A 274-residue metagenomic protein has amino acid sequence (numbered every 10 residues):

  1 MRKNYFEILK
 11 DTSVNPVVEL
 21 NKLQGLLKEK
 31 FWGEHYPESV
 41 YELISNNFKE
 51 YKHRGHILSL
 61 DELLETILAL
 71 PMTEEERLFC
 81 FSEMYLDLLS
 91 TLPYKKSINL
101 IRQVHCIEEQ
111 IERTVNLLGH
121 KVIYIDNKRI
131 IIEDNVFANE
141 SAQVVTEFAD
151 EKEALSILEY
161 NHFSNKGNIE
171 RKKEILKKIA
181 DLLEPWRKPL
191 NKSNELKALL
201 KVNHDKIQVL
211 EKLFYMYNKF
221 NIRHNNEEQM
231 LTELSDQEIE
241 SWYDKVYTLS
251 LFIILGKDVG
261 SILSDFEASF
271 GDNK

Functional and structural regions predicted by a protein language model:
M1-T114: Charged interaction/catalytic cores of defense and host-pathogen modules
T66, L70-T73, T91, F163-G167 (+2 more regions): Surface-exposed polar/charged interaction patches
E76-L92, D181-P185, D244-G256: Short, hydrophobic/amphipathic alpha-helical patches that form generic packing surfaces within helical domains
Y85-L155, N161: Helix-loop junctions and short alpha-helical segments
N99, K166-E174, D205, E238: Conserved aromatic-histidine-acidic binding/catalytic patches
E153-K173: A long, hydrophobic alpha-helical segment
G167-K192: Extended serine/threonine-enriched, polar tracts that run as long, contiguous segments within proteins
K177, K188-K274: Alpha-helical oligomerization segments
